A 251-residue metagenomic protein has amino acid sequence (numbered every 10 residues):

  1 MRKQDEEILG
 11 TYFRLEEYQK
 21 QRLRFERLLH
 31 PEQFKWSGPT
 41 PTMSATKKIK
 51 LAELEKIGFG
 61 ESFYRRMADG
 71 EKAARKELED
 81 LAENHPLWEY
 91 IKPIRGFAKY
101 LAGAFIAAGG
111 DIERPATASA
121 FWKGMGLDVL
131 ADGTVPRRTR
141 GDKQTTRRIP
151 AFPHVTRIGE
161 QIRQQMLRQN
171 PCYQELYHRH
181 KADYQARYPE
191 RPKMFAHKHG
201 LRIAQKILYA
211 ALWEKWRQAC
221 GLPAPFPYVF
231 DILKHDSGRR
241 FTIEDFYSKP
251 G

Functional and structural regions predicted by a protein language model:
M1-L81: Long, charge-rich intrinsically disordered scaffolds of nucleic-acid metabolism proteins
E7-R27, P31, G103-A108, R157-Q165 (+1 more regions): Short, hydrophobic/amphipathic alpha-helical patches that form generic packing surfaces within helical domains
F13, E55-G58, S62, D69 (+5 more regions): Alpha-helix boundary/N-cap detector
F34, E77-N84, R217-A224: Surface-exposed helix-capping loop/turn segments at secondary-structure junctions
P41-I49, E79-I91, K143, I243-P250: Long, contiguous secondary-structure blocks with strong helical propensity
K72-G110: Coiled-coil termination/hinge junctions
Y90-P93, A104-K198, R202, K215: Phosphate-backbone recognition surface of nucleic-acid-processing proteins
Q169-G251: Acidic, carboxylate-rich catalytic segments that either coordinate divalent cations
